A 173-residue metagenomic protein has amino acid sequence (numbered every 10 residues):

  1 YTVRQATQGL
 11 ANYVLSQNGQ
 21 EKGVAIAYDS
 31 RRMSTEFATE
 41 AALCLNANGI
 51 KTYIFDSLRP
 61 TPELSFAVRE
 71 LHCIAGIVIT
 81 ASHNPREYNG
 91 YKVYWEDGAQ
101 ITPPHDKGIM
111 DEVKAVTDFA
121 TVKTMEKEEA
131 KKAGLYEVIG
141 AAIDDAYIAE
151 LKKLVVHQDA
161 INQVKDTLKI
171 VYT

Functional and structural regions predicted by a protein language model:
Y1-T2, N89-Y172: Gly/Ser/Thr-enriched, mixed-charge loops and adjacent short helices that form phosphate/oxyanion-binding elements
T2-A6, M33, D56-R59, I143-A146: Short secondary-structure boundary/capping elements
A6-V24, H157-D166: Glycine-rich phosphate/diphosphate-binding loops that line cofactor/substrate pockets in enzymes
G9-Y13, C44, N48, A67 (+3 more regions): Generic, well-ordered alpha-helical scaffold segments in large soluble proteins
N12, S16, Q20-Y88: N-terminal small/polar loop signature for handling phosphorylated ligands or for N-terminal nucleophile
